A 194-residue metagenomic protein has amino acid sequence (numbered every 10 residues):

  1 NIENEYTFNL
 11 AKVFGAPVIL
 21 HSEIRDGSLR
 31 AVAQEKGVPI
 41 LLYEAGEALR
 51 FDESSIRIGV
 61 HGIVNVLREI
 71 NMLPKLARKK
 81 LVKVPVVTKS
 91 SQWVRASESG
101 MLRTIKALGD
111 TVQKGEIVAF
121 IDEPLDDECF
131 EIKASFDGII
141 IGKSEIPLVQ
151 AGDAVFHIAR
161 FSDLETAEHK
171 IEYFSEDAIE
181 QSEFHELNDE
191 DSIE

Functional and structural regions predicted by a protein language model:
N1-E194: Structured catalytic-domain cores with a bias toward divalent-metal coordination
